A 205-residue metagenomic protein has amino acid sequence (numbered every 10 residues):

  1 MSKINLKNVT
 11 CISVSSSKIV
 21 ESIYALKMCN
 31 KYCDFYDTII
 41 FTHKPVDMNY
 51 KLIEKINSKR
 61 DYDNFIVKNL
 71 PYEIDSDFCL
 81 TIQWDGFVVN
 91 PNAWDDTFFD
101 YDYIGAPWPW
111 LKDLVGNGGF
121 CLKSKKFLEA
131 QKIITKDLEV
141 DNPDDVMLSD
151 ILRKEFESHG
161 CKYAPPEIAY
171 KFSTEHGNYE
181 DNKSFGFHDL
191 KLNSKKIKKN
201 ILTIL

Functional and structural regions predicted by a protein language model:
M1-D77: N-terminal anchoring/stem segment of glycosyltransferases
S16-I19, K44-D47, D85-V88, P109-L111 (+2 more regions): Short, solvent-exposed loop/turn segments at secondary-structure junctions
I23, Y50, V89-A93, K132: Short glycine-/acidic-enriched loop or helix-start segments at secondary-structure transitions that form or flank
Y32-C33, E73-D75, D95-F99, K123: Short, conserved loop/helix-junction motifs that constitute active-site signature segments in enzyme catalytic cores
T38, W84-D85, S124, L148: Generic structural signal for small/hydrophobic residues in well-ordered secondary structure, especially within
S76-F87: Short beta-strand-to-loop acidic/aromatic patch adjacent to the donor-nucleotide binding site
G86-V115: Conserved donor-nucleotide/metal-binding helix-loop-beta segment in metal-dependent transferases, i.e., the alpha-helix
L114-L205: Catalytic core and acceptor-binding pocket of nucleotide-sugar-dependent glycosyltransferases
